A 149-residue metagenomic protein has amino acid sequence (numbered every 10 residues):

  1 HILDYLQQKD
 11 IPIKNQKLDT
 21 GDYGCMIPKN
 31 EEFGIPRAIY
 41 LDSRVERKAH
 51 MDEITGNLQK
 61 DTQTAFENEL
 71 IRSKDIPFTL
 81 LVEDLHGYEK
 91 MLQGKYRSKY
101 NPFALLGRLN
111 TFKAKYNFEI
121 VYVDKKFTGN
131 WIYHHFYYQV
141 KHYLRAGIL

Functional and structural regions predicted by a protein language model:
H1-Y40, E53-L149: Non-catalytic C-terminal interaction segments of nucleic acid-processing enzymes
S43-A49: Conserved catalytic cores of phosphodiester-cleaving nucleases, focusing on short active-site segments
